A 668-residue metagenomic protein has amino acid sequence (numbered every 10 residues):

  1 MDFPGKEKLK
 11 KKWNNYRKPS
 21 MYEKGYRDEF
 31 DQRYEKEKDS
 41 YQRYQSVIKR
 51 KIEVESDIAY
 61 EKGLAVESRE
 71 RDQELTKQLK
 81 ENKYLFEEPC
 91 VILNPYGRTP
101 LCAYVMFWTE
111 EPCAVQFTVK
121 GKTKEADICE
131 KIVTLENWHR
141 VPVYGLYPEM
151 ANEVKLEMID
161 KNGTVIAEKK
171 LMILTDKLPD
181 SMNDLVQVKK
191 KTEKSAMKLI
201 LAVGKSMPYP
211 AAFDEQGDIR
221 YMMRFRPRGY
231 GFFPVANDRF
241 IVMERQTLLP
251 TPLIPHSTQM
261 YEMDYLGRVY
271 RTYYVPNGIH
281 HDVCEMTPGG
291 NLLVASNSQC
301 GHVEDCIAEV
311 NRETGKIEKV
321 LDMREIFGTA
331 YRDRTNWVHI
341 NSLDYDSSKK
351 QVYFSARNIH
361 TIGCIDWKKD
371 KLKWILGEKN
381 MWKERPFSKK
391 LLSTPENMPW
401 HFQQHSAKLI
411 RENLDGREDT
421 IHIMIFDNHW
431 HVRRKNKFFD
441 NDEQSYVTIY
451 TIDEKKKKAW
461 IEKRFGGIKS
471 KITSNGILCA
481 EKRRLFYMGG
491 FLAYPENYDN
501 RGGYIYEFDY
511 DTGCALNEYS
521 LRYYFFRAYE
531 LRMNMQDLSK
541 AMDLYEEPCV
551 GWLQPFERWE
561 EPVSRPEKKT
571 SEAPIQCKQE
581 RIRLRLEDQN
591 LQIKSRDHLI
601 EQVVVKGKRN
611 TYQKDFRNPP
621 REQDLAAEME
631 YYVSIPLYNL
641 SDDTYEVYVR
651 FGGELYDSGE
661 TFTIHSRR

Functional and structural regions predicted by a protein language model:
M1-D2, A407: Accessible peptide chain termini
D2-K51: Eukaryotic non-catalytic protein-interaction modules, chiefly N-terminal intrinsically disordered
Q32-V119, E136-R140, Y144-Y147, A151 (+1 more regions): Histidine-/acidic-rich catalytic cores in large beta-rich domains
K120-K124: Short alpha-helical hairpin
E125-T134: Solvent-exposed beta-strand/loop surfaces of large extracellular or lumenal domains
